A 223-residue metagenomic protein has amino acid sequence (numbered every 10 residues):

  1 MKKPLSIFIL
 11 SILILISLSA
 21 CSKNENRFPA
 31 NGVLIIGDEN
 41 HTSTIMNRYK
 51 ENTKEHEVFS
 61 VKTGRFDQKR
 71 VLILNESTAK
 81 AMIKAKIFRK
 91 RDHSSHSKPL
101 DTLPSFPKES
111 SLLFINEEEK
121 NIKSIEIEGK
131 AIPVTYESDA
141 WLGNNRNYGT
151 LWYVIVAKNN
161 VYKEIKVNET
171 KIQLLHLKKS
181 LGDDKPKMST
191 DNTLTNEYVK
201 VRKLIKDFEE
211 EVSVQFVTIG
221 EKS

Functional and structural regions predicted by a protein language model:
M1-I7: Positively charged n-region of N-terminal signal peptides that target proteins for export
S17-A20: C-terminal motif of bacterial Sec signal peptides marking the signal peptidase cleavage site
N24-S223: Basic-flanked hydrophobic alpha-helices used for secretion and membrane insertion
